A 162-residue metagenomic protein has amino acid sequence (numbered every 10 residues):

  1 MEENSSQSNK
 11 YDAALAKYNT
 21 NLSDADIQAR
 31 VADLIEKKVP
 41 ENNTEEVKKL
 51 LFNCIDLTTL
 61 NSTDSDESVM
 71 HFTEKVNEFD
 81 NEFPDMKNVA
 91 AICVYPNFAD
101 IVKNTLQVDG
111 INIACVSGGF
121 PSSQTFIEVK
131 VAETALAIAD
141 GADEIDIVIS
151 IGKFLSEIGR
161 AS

Functional and structural regions predicted by a protein language model:
M1-N53: Charged, compositionally biased N-terminal leader segments and the immediate start of the first structured element
K17, L34-V39, T58-T73, N81-V94: Metallocofactor- and cofactor-centric catalytic cores in central/energy metabolism, strongly enriched
V47, S68, F72, F98 (+2 more regions): General structural feature for long, well-ordered alpha-helical segments within catalytic domains of soluble enzymes
L50-T59, A90-V94, I113-G118, I145-I147: Hydrophobic faces of well-ordered beta-strands that scaffold small-molecule active sites in alpha/beta enzyme cores
C54-D66, A114-V131, G152-I158: Active-site mouth loops of central-metabolism enzymes
F83-D140: Active-site cofactor/substrate anionic-group-binding motifs, chiefly glycine- and Lys/Arg-rich phosphate-binding loops
A139-D143, S150: A structural-propensity feature for long, helix-poor, extended segments
A161-S162: Conserved small/polar residues in nucleotide/adenosyl-binding loops
